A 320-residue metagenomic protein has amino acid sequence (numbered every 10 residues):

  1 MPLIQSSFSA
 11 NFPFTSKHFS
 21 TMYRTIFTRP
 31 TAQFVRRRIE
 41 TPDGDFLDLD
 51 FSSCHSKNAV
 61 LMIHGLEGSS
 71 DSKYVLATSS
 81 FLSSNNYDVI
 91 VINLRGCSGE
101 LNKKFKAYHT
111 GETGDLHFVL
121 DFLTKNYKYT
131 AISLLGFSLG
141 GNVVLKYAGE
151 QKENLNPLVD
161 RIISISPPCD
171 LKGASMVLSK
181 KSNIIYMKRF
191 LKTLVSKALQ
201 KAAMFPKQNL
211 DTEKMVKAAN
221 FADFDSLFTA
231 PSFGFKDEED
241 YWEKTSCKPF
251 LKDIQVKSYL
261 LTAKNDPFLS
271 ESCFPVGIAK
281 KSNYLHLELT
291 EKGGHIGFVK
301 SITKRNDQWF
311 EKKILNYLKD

Functional and structural regions predicted by a protein language model:
F14-C54, V299-R305: N-terminal cap/lid segment of alpha/beta-hydrolase-fold proteins
K57-G65: Short beta-strand element of the alpha/beta-hydrolase
G68-D71, S79-K103: Conserved alpha/beta-hydrolase
R95-S133: Catalytic nucleophile-loop/oxyanion-hole region of alpha/beta-hydrolase and closely related hydrolase-like folds
K125-F233: Alpha/beta-hydrolase-fold enzymes
L227-F250: Active-site nucleophile elbow and catalytic-triad environment of alpha/beta-hydrolase enzymes
I254, L260-T262: Short beta-strand/loop motif that positions the catalytic acidic residue of the alpha/beta-hydrolase fold
L287, G293-D307: Catalytic histidine-centered segment of alpha/beta-hydrolase-like enzymes
